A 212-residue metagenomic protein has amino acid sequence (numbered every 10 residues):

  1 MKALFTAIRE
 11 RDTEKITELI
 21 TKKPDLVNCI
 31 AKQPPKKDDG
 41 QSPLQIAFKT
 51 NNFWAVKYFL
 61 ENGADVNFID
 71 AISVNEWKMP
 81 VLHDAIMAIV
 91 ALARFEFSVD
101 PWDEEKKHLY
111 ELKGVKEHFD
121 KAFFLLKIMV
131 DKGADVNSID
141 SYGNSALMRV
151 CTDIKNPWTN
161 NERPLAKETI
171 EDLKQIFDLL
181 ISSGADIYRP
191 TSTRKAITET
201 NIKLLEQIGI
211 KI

Functional and structural regions predicted by a protein language model:
M1-T6, C29-I46, I69-K116, I139-P164 (+1 more regions): Ankyrin-repeat boundary/"N-cap" motif
K15, W54-A55, K121-L125, D172-I176 (+1 more regions): Conserved ankyrin/ankyrin-like repeat signature
I20-V27, K57-V66, K127-D135, I176-D186 (+1 more regions): Ankyrin repeat domain, specifically the short helix-to-loop turn at the C-terminus of the second helix of each repeat
K36, G40-G63, N67, D131-G133: Internal alpha-helical scaffold/solenoid segments in large eukaryotic proteins
E117-I128, R163-L179: Surface-exposed loop/turn motifs in large extracellular/passenger domains
T198-I212: Terminal, low-structured helical/coil segments at or just beyond the last alpha-helical repeat
